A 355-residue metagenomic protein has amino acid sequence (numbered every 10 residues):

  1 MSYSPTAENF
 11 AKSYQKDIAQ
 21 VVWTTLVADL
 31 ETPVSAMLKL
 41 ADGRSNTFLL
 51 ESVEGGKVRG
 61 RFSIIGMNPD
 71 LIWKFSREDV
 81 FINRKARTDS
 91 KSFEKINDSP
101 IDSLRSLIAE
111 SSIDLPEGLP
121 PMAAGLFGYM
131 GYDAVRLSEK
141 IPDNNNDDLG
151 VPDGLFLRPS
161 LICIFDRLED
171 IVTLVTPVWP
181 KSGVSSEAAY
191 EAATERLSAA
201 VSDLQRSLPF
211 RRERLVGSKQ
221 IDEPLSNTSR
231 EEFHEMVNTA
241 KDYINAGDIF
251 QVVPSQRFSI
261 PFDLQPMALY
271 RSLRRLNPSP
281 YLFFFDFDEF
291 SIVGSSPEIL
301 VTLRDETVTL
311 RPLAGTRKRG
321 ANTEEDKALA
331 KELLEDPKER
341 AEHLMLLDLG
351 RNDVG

Functional and structural regions predicted by a protein language model:
M1-G355: Extended alpha-helical targeting/anchoring segments, especially N-terminal organellar/secretory targeting helices
